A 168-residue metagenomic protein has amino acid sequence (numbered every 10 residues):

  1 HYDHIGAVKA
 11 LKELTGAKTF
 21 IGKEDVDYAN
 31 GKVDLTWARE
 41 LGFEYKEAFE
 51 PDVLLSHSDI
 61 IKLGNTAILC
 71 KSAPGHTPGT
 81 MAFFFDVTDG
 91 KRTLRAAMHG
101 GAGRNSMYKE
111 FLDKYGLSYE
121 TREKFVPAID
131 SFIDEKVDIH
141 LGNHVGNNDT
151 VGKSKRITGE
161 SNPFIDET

Functional and structural regions predicted by a protein language model:
H1-I60, E160, D166: Active-site HxH/HxHxD metal-binding segment of metal-dependent hydrolases
E50, I60-K62, A67-I165: Metallo-beta-lactamase
